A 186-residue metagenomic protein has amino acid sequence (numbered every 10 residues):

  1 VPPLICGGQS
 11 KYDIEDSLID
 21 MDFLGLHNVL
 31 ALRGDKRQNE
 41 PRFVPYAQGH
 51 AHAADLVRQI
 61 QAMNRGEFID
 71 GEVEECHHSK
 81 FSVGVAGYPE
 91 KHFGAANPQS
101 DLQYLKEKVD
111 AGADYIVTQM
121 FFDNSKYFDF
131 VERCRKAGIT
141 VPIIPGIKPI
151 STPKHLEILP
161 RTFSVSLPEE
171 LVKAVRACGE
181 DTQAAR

Functional and structural regions predicted by a protein language model:
V1-P3, H27-L30, K80-G84, D114-Y115 (+1 more regions): Structural preference for beta-strand elements that scaffold enzyme active sites
Q9-D22, S100-Y104, F128-R135, T152-L159: Catalytic cores of alpha/beta
S10-R58: Flexible, glycine-rich active-site loops centered on histidine and acidic residues that chelate a metal or position
M21, K108, G112, P145: Conserved, mostly hydrophobic/aromatic
L30-L32, D114-D123, R186: Catalytic beta/alpha-barrel core
G34, A47-K80, V85-G94, K136-R186: Active-site pocket-lining/capping segments in soluble small-molecule metabolic enzymes
G94-A111: Active-site glycine-rich loop that binds ribose-phosphate moieties when present
